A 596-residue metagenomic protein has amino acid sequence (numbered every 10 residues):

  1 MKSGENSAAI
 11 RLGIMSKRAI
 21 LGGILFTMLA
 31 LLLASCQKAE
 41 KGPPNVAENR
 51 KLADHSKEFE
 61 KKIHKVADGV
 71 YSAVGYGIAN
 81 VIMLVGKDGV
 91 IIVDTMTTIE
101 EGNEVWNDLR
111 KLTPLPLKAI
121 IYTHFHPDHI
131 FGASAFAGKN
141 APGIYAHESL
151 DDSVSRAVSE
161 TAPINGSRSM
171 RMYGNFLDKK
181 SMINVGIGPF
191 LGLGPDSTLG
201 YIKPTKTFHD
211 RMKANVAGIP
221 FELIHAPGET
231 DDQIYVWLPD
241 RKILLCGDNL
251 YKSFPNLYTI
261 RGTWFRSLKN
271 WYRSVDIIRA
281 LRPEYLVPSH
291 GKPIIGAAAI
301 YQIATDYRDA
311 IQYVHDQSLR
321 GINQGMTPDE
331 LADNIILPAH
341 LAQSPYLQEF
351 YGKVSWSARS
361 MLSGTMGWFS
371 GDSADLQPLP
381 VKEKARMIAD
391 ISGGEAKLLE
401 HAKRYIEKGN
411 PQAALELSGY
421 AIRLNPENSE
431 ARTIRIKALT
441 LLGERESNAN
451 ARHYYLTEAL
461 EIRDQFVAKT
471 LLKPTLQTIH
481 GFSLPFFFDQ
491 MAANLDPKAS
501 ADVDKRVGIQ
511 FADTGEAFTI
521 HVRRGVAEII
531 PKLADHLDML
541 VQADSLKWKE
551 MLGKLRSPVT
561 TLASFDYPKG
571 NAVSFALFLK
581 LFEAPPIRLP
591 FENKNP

Functional and structural regions predicted by a protein language model:
L33-S35: C-terminal motif of bacterial Sec signal peptides marking the signal peptidase cleavage site
A39-A53, A162-G166, N175-I183, G188 (+3 more regions): Accessory terminal helices/loops
E58, I63-V66, K87-G89, E100-A146 (+1 more regions): Active-site metal-binding motif and surrounding structural segment of the metallo-beta-lactamase
E60-T113, Y235-D248: Conserved beta-strand hairpin/beta-sheet module of binuclear metal-dependent hydrolase folds, prominently
K65, S153-H225, L268-R282: Metallo-beta-lactamase
G69, L84, D94, L109 (+9 more regions): Divalent metal-coordination and catalytic microenvironments
G89-V90, T97-I99, I202, K213-V216 (+1 more regions): Metallo-beta-lactamase
H401-E416, Y420-E427, R432, K437-P596: Feature captures hydrophobic
